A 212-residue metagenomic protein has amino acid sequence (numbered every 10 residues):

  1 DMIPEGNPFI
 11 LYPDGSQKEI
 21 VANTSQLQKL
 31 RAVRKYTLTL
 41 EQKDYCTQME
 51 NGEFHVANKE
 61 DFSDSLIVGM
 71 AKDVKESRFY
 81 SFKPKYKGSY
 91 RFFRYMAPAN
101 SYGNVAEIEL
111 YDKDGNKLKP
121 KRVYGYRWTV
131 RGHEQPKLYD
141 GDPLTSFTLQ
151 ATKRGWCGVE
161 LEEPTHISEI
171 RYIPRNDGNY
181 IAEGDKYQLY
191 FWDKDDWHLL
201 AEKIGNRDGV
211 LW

Functional and structural regions predicted by a protein language model:
D1-L66, V74-W212: Aromatic, loop-rich ligand-recognition surfaces of beta-strand-rich domains
A71: Short, conserved helix/loop micro-motifs enriched in His/Cys and acidic residues
